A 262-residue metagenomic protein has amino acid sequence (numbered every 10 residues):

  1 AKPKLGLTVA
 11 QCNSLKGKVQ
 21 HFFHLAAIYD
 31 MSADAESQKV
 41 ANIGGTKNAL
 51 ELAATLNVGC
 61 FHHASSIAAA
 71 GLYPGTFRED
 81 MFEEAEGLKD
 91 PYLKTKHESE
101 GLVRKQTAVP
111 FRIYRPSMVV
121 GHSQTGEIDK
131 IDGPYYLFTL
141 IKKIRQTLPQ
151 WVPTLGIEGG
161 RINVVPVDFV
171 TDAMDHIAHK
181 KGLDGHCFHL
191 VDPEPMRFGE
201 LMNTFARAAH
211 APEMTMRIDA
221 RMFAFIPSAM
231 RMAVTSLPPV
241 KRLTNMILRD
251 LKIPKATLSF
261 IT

Functional and structural regions predicted by a protein language model:
A1-H21: Conserved Rossmann-fold cofactor-binding substructure of NAD(P)-dependent oxidoreductases
H21-A26, S32-V40, G44-P91, F111-R112 (+1 more regions): Conserved Rossmann-fold NAD(P)-dependent oxidoreductase catalytic core, especially the SDR/UDP-sugar
H24-S32, D80-E84, P149-E158, R249-I253: Short glycine/proline-rich turn/loop motifs
A41, K94, D132, V165-D168 (+1 more regions): Residue-level signal for the nucleotide or nucleotide-sugar donor/cofactor binding architecture
I43-A49, T95-V103, L137, V170: Conserved catalytic Lys-bearing alpha helix of Rossmann-like short-chain dehydrogenase/reductases
A69-E86, D90-S99, V109, G126 (+6 more regions): Long, K/E/R/D-enriched contiguous segments that form extended
G75-T76, K89, R104-I113, S117-I162 (+2 more regions): NAD(P)-dependent short-chain dehydrogenase/reductase
H176-S259: Mid/C-terminal beta-alpha module of Rossmann-like enzyme folds, strongest in SDR-family dehydrogenases/epimerases
